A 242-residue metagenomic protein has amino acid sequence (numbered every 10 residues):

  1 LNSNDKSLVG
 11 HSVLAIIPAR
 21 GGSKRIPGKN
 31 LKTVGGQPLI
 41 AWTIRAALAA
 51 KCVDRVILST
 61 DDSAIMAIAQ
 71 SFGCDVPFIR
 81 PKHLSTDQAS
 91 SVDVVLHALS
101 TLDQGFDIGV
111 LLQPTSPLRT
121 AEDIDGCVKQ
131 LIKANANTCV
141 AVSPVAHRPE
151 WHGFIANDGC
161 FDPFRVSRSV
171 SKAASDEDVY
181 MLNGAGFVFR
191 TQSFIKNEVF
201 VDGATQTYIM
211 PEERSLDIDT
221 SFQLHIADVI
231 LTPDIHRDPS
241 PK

Functional and structural regions predicted by a protein language model:
D5-L8, V179-K242: Conserved alpha/beta core of the MobA/IspD/sugar-nucleotide pyrophosphorylase nucleotidyltransferase superfamily
S12-S59: N-terminal glycine-rich phosphate-binding loop and ensuing alpha1 helix
A15, L58, L111, T138-A141 (+1 more regions): Structural beta-sheet core signal
C52, F72-C74, N157: Short, structured coil segments at secondary-structure junctions
V53, Q104-F106, N135-A136: Short, high-confidence coil segments that cap the C-terminus of an alpha-helix and link into the following beta-strand
I57, S63-V110, L118-E122, G126-K129: Short phosphate-binding loop-to-helix
D93, H97, P117-A204, M210: Conserved core of the sugar-phosphate nucleotidyltransferase
